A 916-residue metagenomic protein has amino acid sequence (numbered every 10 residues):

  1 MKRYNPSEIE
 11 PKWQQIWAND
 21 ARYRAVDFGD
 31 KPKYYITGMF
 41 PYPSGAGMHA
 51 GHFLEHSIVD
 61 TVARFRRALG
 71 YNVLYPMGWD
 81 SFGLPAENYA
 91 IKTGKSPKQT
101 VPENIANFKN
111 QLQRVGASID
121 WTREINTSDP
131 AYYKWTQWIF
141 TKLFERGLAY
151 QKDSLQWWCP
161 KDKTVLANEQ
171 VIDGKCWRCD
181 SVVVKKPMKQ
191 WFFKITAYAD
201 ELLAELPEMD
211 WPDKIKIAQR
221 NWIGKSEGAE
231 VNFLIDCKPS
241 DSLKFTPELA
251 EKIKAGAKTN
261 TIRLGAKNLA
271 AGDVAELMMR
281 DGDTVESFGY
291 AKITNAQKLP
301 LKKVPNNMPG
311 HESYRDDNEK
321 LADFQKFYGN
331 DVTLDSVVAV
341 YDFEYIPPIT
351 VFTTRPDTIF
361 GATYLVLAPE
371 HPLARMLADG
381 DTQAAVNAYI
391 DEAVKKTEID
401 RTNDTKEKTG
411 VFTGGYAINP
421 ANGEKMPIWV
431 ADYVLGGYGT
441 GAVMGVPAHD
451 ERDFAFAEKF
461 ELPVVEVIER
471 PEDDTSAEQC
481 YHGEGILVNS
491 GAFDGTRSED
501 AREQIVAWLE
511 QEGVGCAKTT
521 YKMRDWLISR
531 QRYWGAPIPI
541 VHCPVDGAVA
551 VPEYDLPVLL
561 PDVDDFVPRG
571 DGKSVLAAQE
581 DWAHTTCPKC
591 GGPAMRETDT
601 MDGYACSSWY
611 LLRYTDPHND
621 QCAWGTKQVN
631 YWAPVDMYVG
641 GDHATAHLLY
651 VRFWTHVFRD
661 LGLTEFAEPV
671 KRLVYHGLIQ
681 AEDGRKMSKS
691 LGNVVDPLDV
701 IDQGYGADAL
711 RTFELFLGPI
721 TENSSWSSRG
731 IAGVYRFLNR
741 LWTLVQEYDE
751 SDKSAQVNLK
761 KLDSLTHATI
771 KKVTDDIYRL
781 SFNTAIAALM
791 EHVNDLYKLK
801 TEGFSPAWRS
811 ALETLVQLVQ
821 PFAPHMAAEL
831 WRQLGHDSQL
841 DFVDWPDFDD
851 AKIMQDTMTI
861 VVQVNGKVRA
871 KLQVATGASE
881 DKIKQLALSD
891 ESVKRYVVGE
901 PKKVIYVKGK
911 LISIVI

Functional and structural regions predicted by a protein language model:
M1-K33, K254, F288, D331-D342 (+13 more regions): Basic, alpha-helical terminal appendages of large translation-related enzymes
R3, K12, I16-D20, K92-K238 (+9 more regions): Residue patterns forming the tRNA-binding/recognition surfaces of aminoacyl-tRNA synthetases and related DALR
Y4, G228-E230, E469, C480-A507 (+8 more regions): Long, charged, mostly alpha-helical binding arms that flank functional sites
V26-K95, V101, E124-I139, T354 (+2 more regions): N-terminal catalytic cores of NTP/NDP-binding nucleotidyl/phosphoryl-transfer enzymes
V59, N72, H371-S476: Catalytic alpha/beta core of large soluble enzyme barrels
D80, R146, Y150-W157, L234 (+5 more regions): Helix-rich, typically C-terminal accessory recognition domains appended to large enzymatic cores
E201-S226, A368-V411, L556-T586, L812-D844: Amphipathic alpha-helical
P239-I346: Structured alpha/beta reader/binder surfaces that contact nucleic acids or chromatin modification marks
